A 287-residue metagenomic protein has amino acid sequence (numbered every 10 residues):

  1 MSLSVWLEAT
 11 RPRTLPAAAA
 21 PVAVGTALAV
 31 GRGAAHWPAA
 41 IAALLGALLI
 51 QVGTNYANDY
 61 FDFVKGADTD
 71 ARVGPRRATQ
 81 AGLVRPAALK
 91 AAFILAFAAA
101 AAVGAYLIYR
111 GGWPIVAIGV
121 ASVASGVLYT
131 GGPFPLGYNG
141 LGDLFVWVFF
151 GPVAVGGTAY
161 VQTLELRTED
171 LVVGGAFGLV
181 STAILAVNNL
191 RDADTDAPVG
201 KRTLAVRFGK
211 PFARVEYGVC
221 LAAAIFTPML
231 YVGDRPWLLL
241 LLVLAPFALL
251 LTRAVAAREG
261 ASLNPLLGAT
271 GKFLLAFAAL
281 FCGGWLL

Functional and structural regions predicted by a protein language model:
M1-P38, A42, G46, F134: Topogenic membrane-insertion module of multi-pass membrane proteins
A19-G25, L144-A159, F177, V206-K210 (+1 more regions): Small-residue-rich segments of transmembrane alpha-helices in multi-pass membrane proteins, especially helix faces
R32-Y60, V116-A124, T168-V187: Membrane-embedded alpha-helical segments that form the functional core of polytopic membrane enzymes, especially those
L49-V73, T182-A205: Acidic (Asp/Glu-rich) catalytic motifs at the cytosolic membrane interface
A71-R110, L204-P236, G271-L275: Multi-pass membrane catalytic core of lipid/isoprenoid biosynthesis enzymes
R77, A81-E165: Intramembrane alpha-helical segments
V127, N139, L250-A278: Interfacial loop-to-transmembrane junctions
F145-A193, V199, P211-R214: Functional transmembrane core segments of multi-pass inner-membrane proteins
